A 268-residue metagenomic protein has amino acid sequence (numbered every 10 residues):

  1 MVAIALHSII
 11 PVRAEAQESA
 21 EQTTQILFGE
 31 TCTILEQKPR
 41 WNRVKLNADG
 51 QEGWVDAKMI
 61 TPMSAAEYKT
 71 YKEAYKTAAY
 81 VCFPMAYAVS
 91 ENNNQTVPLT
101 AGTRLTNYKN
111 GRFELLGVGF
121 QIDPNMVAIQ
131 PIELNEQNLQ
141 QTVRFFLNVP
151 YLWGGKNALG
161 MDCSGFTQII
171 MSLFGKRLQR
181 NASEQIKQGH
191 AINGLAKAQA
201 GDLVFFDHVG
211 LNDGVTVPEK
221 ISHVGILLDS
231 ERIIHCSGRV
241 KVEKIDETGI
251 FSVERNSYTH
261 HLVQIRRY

Functional and structural regions predicted by a protein language model:
M1-H7, Q17, T24, T31 (+5 more regions): Boundary regions of SH3-family modules and the immediately adjacent low-complexity/disordered segments in eukaryotic
S8-P11, E30-T33, I226: Residues located in well-ordered beta-strands
I9, T61-P62, I129, P218-S222 (+1 more regions): Aromatic- and glycine-rich peptidoglycan recognition patches
Q22, Q95, A191-G194: Short, conserved secondary-structure segments in the cores of folded domains
R43, E114, R232-I234: General beta-strand recognition
Q130, L134, G154-D162, I192-N193: A short glycine-/small-residue-rich loop at the edge of a beta-strand within enzyme catalytic domains
V143, G155-F174, L178: Active-site nucleophilic cysteine motif
K176-V242, T248: ...with weaker cross-activation on analogous glycine-rich loops/strands in unrelated enzymes
